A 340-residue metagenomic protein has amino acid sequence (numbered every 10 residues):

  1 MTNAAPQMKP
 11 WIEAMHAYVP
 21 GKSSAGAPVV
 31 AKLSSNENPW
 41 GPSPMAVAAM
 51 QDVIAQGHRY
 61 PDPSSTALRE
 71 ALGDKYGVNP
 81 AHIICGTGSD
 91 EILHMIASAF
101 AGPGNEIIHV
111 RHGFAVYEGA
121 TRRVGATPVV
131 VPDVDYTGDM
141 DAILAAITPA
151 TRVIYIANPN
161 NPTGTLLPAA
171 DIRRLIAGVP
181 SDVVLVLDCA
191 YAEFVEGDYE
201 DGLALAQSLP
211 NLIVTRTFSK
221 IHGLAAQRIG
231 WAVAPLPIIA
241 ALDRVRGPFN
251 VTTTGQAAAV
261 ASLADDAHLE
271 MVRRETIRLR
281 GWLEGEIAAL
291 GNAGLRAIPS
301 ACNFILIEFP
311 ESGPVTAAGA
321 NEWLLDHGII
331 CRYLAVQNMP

Functional and structural regions predicted by a protein language model:
M1-R59: N-terminal "arm"/small-domain region of PLP-dependent enzymes with the aminotransferase-like
I12, H16-P20, P299-F304, L325-P340: Conserved PLP cofactor-binding pocket of PLP-dependent enzymes
H58, A81, V214, A293-R296 (+1 more regions): A short linear hydrophobic-aromatic micro-motif
S64, N211-L290, R296-I298: PLP-dependent aminotransferase class I/II
S65-E106: Phosphate-binding glycine-rich loop
A99-I156: PLP-dependent aminotransferase-like
R122, G138-P149, P162-L185, C189-I221: Active-site pre-lysine segment of PLP-dependent enzymes
T276-I277, L290-H327: Conserved PLP-binding catalytic core of the aspartate aminotransferase-like
